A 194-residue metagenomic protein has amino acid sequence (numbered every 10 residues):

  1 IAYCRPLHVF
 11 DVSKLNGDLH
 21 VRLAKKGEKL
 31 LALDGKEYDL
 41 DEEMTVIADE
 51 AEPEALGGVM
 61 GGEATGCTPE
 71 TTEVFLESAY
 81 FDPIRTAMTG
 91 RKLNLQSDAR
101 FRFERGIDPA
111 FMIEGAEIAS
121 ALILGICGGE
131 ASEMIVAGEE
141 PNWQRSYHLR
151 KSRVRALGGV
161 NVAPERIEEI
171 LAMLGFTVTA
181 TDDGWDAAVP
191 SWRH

Functional and structural regions predicted by a protein language model:
I1-H194: RNA/tRNA-interacting regions in translation and RNA-turnover enzymes
